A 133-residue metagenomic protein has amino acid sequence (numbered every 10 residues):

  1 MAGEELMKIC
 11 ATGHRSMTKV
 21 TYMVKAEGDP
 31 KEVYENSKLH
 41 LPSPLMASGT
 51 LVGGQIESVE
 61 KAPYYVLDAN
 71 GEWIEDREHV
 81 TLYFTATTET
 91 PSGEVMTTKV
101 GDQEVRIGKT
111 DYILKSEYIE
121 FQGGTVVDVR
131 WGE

Functional and structural regions predicted by a protein language model:
M1-E133: Beta-strand/loop-dominated core regions that host nucleotide or nucleotide-derived cofactor-binding catalytic loops
